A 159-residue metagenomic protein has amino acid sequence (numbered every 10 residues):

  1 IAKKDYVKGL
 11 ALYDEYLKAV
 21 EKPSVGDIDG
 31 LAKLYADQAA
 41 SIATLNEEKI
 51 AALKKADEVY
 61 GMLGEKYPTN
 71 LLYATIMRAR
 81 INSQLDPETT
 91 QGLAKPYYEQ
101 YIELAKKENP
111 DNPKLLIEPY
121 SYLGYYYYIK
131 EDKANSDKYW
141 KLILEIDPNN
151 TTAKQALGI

Functional and structural regions predicted by a protein language model:
I1, A19-T44, P68-L85, P96-Q100 (+1 more regions): Amphipathic alpha-helical repeat scaffolds of TPR domains
M77, E88, P96, L104-I159: Terminal, low-structured helical/coil segments at or just beyond the last alpha-helical repeat
